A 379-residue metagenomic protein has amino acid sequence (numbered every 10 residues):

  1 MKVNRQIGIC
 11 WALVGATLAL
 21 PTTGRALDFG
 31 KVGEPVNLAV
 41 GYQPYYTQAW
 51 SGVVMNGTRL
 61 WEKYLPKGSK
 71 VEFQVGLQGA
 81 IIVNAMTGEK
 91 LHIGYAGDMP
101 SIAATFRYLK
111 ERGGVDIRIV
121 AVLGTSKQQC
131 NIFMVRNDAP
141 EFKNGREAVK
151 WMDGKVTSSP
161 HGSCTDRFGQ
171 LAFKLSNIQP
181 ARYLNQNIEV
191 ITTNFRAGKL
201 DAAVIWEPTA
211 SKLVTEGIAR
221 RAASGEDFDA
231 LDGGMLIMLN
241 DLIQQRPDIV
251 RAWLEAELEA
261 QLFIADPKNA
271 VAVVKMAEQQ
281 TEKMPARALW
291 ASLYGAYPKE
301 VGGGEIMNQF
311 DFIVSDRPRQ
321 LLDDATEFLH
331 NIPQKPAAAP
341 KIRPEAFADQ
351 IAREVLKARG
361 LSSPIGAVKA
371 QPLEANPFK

Functional and structural regions predicted by a protein language model:
M1-W11: Bacterial N-terminal signal peptides that target proteins for export
C10-P21: Bacterial N-terminal signal peptides
L27-N177, R182-Q186, D201-E207, A230 (+2 more regions): Short, glycine-/small- and polar/acidic-enriched structural segments that line small-molecule recognition paths
G76-A80, Y95, S159-R167, E189 (+4 more regions): Soluble non-cytosolic domains of exported or imported proteins
N177, L184, I188-A286: Pocket-lining segment of extracytoplasmic ligand-binding domains
R246-A338: Secondary-structure end/capping motifs
L322-K379: Conserved C-terminal helix/tail region of periplasmic/extracytoplasmic solute-binding proteins
